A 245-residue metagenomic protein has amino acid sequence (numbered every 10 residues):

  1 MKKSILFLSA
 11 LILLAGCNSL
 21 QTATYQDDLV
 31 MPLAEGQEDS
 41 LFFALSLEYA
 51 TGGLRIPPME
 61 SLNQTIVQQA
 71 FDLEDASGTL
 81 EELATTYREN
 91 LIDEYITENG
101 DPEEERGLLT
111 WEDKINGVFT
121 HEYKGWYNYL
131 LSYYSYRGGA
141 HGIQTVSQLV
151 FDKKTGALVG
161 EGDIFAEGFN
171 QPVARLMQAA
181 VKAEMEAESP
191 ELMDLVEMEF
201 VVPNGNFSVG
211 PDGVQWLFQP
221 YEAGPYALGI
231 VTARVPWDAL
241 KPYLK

Functional and structural regions predicted by a protein language model:
M1-C17: Sec-dependent bacterial lipoprotein signal peptides
C17-K245: Compositionally biased intrinsically disordered regions enriched in Thr/Gly
